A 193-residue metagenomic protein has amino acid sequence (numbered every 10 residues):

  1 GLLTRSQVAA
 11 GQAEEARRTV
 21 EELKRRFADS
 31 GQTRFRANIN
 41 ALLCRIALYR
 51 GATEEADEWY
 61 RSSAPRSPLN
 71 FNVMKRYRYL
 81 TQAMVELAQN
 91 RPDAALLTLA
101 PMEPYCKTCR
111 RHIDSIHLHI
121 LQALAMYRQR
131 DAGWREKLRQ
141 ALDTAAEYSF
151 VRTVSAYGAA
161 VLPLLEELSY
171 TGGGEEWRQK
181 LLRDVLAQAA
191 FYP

Functional and structural regions predicted by a protein language model:
G1-L3, G11-E15, F27-L42, R66-T81 (+3 more regions): Alpha-solenoid helical repeat architecture
A10, R50, Q89, Y127-Q129: Structural motif corresponding to the intra-repeat A-B loop/turn of tetratricopeptide repeats
K24-R26, E58-P68, L97-Y105: Repeat-mediated protein-protein interaction surfaces in helical alpha-solenoids
Y49-E55: Short, charge-rich, low-complexity alpha-helical interaction segments
E58, F71, K75-R76, L97 (+2 more regions): C-terminal non-catalytic interaction modules
Y60, T81-A83, L87-P92, L96-L99: Extracellular beta-rich repeat passengers
